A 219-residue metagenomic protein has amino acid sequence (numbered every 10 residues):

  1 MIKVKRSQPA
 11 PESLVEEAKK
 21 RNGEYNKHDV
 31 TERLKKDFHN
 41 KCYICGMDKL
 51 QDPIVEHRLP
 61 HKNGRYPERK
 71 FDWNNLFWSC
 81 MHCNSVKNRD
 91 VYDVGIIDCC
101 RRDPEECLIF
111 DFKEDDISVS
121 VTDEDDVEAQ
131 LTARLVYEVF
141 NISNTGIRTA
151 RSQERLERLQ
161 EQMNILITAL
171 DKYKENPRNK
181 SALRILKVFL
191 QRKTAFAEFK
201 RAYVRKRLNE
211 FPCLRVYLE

Functional and structural regions predicted by a protein language model:
M1-K41, G64-F71, L166-I167: Short, charged surface segments at domain edges that flank catalytic/cofactor-binding sites
E16, E24-K27, D37-N40, R58 (+5 more regions): Generic, low-specificity signal for short hydrophobic/alpha-helical stretches with a mild N-terminal bias, encompassing
T31-D37, K41-D48, S79, C83: Conserved catalytic-core segments centered on acid/base and nucleophilic motifs
I44-S79, K87-E106: Histidine-centered nuclease catalytic patch
C83-V86, D111: Phosphate/oxyanion-binding loops and surfaces in catalytic or ligand/nucleic-acid-binding neighborhoods
V91-K174: Conserved, surface-exposed functional patches that form binding/active-site neighborhoods
Y137-E219: C-terminal, charged low-complexity interaction regions
